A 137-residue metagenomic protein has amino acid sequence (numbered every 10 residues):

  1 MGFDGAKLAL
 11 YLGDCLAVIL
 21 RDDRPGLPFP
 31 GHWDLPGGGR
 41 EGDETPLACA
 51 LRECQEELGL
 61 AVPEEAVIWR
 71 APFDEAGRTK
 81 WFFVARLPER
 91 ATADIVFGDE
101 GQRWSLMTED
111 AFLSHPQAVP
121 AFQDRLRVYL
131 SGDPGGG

Functional and structural regions predicted by a protein language model:
M1-D34, V62: N-terminal strand-loop-strand
A6, R24-P25, P36, V67 (+2 more regions): Intrinsic disorder/low-complexity detector
G38-V128: Unchanged
L130-G137: Generic C-terminal helix-cap and adjacent flexible tail
